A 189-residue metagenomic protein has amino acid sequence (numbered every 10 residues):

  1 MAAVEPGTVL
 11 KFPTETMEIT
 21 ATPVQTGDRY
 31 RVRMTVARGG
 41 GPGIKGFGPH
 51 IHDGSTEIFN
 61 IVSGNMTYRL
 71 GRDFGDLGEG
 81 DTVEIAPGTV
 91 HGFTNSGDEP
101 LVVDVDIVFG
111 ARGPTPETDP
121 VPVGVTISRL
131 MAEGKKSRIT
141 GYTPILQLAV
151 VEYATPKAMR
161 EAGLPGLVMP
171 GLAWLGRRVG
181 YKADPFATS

Functional and structural regions predicted by a protein language model:
M1-R31, V36, G41-S55, T67-S189: Jelly-roll (double-stranded beta-helix
F59: Structured binding elements
V62-S63: A cytosolic small-molecule/anion-sensing beta-strand core signal
